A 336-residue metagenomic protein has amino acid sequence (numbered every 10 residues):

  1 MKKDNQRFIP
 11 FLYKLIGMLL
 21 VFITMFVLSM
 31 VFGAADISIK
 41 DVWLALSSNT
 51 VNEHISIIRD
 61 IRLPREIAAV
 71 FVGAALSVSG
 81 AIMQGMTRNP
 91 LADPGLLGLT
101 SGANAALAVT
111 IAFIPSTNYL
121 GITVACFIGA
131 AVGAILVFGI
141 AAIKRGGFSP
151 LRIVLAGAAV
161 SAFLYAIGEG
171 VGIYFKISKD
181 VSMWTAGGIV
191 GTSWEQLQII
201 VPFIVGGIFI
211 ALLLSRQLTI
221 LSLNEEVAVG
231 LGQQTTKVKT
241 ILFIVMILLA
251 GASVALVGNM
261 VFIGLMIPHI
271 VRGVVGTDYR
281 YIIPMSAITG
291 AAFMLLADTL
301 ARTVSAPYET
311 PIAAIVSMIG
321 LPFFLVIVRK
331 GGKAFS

Functional and structural regions predicted by a protein language model:
M1-S336: Alpha-helical transmembrane segments in inner-membrane proteins
